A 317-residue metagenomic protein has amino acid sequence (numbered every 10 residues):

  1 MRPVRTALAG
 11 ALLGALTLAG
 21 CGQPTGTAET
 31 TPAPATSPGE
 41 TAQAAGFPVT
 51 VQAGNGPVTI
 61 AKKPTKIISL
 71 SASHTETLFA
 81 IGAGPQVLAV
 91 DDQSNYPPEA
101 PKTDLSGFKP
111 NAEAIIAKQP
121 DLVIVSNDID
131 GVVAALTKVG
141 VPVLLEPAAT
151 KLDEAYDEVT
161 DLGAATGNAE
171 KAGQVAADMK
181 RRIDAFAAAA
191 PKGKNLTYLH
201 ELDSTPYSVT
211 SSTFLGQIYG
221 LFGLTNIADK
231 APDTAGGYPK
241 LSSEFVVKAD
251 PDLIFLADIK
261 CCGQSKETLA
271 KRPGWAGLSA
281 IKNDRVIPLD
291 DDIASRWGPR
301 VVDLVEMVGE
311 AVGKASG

Functional and structural regions predicted by a protein language model:
M1-S73, E170-L199, E310-G317: Bacterial Sec-exported substrate-binding components of ABC uptake systems
A53-N55, T103-E113, D233-S243: Short helix-initiation/N-cap motifs at beta->coil->alpha
K66-K118, L122-D128, I227: A short, structured surface patch at a secondary-structure boundary
Q93-P98, S212-Y238: Alpha-helical, coiled-coil/dimerization segments enriched in small aliphatic residues
S94-P98, V132-D161, A165, N283: Flexible loop/hinge segments that line or gate small-molecule binding clefts
N111-V125, V141, S242-L256: Proline-aspartate-enriched helix->loop->beta-strand connector
G131, E146-L162, N195-I218, C262-S265: Extracytoplasmic ligand-binding site segments that recognize negatively charged/polar headgroups
G131, E154, T160-D161, G173 (+3 more regions): Structured C-terminal subdomain patch of bacterial secreted/periplasmic proteins
